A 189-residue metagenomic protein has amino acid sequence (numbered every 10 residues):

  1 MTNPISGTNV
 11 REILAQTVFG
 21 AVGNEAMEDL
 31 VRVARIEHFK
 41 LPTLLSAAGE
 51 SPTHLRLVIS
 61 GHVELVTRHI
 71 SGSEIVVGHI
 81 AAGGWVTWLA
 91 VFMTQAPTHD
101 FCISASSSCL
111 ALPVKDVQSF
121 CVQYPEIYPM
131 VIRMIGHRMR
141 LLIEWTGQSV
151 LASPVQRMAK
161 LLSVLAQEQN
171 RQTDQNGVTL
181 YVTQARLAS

Functional and structural regions predicted by a protein language model:
M1-E168: Cytosolic regulatory regions built on CNB/CRP/Popeye-like sensor folds
L165-S189: Phosphate-/nucleic-acid-contacting segments
